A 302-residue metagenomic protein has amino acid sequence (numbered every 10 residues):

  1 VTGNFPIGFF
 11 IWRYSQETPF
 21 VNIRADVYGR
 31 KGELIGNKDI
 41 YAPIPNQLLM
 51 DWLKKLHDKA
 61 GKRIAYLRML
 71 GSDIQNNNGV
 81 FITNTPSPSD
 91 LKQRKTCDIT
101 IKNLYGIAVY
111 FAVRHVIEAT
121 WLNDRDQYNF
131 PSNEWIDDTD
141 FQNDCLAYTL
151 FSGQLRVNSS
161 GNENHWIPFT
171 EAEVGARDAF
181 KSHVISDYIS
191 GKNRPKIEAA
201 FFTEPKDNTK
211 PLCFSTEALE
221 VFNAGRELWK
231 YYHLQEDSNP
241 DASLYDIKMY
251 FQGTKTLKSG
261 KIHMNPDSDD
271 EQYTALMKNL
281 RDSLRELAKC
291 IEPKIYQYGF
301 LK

Functional and structural regions predicted by a protein language model:
V1-R94: Signature of N6-adenine DNA methyltransferases within the class I
T85-K302: C-terminal target-recognition/interaction regions appended to catalytic cores
